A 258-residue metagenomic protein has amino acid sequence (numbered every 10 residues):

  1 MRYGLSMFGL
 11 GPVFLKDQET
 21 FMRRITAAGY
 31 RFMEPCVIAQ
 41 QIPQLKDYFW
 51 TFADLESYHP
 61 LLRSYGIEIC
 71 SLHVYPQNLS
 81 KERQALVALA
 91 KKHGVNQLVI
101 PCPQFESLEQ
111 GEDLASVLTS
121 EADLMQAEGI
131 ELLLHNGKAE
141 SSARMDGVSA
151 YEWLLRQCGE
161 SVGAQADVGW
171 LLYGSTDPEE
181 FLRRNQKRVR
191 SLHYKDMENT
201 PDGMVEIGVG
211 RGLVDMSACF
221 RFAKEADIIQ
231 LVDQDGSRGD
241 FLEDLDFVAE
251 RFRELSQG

Functional and structural regions predicted by a protein language model:
M1-F32, L89-G94, M145-A166, L171-G258: Histidine-acidic metal/acid-base catalytic patches
M1-L15, D54-H59, R63-H73: Mobile, glycine- and charge-enriched loop segments and immediately flanking short secondary-structure elements within
G9-G11, V37-Q41, Y75-N78, P103-E106 (+4 more regions): Active-site-proximal loop/turn and secondary-structure-junction residues that shape catalytic pockets, frequently
G11-V13, Y48-F49, P76-Q77, E112 (+1 more regions): Residue-level marker of alpha-helix boundaries and capping positions
R31-V37, E68-H73, N96-V99, L231: Short, well-structured secondary-structure segments
E34-Y58: Glycine-rich, proline-tolerant flexible connector loops at the mouths of alpha/beta enzymes
L55, L61-E68, Y75-G163, Y173 (+1 more regions): Active-site acidic/histidine proton-transfer and metal-coordination neighborhood in alpha/beta enzyme cores
